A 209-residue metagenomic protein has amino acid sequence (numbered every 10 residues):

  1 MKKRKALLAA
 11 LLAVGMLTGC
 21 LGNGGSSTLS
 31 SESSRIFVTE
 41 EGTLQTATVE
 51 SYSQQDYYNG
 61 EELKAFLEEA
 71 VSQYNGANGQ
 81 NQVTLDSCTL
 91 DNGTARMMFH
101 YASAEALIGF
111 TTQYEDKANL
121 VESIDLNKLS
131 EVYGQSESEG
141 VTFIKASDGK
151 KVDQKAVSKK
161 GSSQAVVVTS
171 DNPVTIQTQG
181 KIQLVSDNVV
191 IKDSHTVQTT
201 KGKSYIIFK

Functional and structural regions predicted by a protein language model:
M1-L8: Bacterial N-terminal signal peptides that target proteins for export
M16-G19: C-terminal motif of bacterial Sec signal peptides marking the signal peptidase cleavage site
L21-G24: Bacterial signal peptide processing site
T28-T89: N-terminal Sec/ER secretory leader and immediately downstream segment of secreted/extracellular precursors
L90-K209: Mature, soluble, non-transmembrane domains
